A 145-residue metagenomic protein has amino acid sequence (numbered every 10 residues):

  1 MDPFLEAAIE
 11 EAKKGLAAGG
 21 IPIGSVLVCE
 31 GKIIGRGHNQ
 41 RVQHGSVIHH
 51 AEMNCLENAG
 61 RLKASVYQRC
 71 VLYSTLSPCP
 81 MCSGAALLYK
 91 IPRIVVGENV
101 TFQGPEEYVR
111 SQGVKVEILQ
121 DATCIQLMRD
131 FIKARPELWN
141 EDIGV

Functional and structural regions predicted by a protein language model:
M1-G15, Q68, P78, A85-V145: Zinc-dependent deaminase
A17-G20: A short helix-loop-beta-strand connector motif used in the catalytic cores of GNAT acetyltransferases and, in some
P22, V71-T75, V95: Conserved beta-strand segments that form the floor/walls of ligand-binding pockets within enzyme and binding domains
I23-G31: Short beta-strand scaffold segments in enzyme catalytic cores
I34-R41: Short beta->alpha transition motifs characteristic of CBS
Q43-N54: A short, polar/charged loop-to-alpha-helix boundary motif
E52-L76: Mobile, glycine- and charge-enriched loop segments and immediately flanking short secondary-structure elements within
